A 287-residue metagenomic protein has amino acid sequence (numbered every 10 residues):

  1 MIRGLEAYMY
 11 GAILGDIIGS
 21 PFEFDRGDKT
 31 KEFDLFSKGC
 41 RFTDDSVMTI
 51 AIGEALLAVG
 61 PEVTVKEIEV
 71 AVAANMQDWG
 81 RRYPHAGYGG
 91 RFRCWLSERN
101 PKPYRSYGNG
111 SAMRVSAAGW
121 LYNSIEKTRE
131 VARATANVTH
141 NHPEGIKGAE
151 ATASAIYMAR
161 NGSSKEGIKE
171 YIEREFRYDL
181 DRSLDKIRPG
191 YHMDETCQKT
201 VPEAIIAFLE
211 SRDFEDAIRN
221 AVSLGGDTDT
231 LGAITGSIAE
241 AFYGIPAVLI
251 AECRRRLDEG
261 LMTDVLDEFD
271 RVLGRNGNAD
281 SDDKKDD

Functional and structural regions predicted by a protein language model:
M1-D287: Structured, active/binding-site neighborhoods that engage oxygen-rich ligands
